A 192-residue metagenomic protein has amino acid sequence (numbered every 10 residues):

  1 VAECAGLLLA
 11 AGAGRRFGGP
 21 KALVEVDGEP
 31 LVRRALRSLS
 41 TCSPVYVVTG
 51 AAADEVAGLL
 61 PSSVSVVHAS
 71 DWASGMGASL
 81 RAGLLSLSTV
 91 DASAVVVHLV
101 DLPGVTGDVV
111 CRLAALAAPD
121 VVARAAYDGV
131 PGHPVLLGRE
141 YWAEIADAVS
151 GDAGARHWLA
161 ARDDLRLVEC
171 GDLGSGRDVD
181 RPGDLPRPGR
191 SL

Functional and structural regions predicted by a protein language model:
V1-G6, D147-L192: Conserved alpha/beta core of the MobA/IspD/sugar-nucleotide pyrophosphorylase nucleotidyltransferase superfamily
A2-P131, R139, A161-D172: Nucleotide and nucleotide-moiety/phosphate-recognizing core
R16, D108, E144-I145, R187-P188: Residues that scaffold the ATP/ADP-binding catalytic core of kinase and kinase-like folds
A57, C111, A143, R156 (+1 more regions): Generic structural signal for individual residues within well-ordered alpha-helical segments across diverse proteins
L102, H133-L136, D147, G176-R177: A residue-level structural signature of the nucleotidyltransferase/glycosyltransferase Rossmann-like core
G132-E144, P182: Conserved nucleotide-sugar donor-binding and metal-coordinating catalytic region shared by glycosyltransferases
